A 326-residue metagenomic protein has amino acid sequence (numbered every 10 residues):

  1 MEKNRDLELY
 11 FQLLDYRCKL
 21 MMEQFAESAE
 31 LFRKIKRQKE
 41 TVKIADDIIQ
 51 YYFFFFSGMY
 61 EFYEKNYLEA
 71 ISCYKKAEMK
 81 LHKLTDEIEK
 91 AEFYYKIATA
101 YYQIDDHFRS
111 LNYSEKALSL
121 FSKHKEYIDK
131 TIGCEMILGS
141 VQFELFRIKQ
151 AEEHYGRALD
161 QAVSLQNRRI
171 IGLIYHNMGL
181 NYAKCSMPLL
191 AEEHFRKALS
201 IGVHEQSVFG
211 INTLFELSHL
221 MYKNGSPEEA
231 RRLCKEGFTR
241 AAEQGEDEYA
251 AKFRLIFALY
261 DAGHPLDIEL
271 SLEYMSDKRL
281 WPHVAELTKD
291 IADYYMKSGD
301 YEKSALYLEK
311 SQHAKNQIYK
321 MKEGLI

Functional and structural regions predicted by a protein language model:
M1, R33-K43, K75-D86, E115-E126 (+6 more regions): Amphipathic alpha-helical segments of tetratricopeptide repeats
M1-S57, F238, M275, V284 (+1 more regions): Flexible inter-repeat linkers and adjacent short helices within tandem amphipathic alpha-helical repeat scaffolds
K3-E8, I44-Y52, T85-E92, K125-C134 (+6 more regions): Alpha-solenoid helical repeat architecture
D6-Y113, S119-S122: Internal alpha-solenoid helical repeat scaffolds
Q12-Q24, Y51-K65, E92-D105, K130-L145 (+4 more regions): Tandem amphipathic alpha-helical repeat scaffolds
F25, Y67, E87, H107 (+8 more regions): TPR-repeat structural position
L111-N181: Loop-centered beta-sheet repeat module
